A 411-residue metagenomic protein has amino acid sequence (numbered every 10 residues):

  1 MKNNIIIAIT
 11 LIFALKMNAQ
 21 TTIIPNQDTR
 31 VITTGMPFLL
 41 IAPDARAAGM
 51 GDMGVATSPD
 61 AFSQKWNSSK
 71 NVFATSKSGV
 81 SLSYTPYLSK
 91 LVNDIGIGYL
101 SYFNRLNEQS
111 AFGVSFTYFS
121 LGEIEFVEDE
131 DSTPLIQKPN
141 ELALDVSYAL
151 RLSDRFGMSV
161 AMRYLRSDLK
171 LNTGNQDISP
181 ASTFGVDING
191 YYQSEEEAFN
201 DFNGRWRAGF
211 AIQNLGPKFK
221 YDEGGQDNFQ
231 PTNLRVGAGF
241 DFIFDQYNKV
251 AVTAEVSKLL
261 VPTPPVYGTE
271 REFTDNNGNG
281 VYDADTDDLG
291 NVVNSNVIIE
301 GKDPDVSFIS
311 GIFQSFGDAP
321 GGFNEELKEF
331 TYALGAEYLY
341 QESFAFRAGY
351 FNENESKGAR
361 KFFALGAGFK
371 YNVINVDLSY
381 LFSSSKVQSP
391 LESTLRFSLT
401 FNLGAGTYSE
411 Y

Functional and structural regions predicted by a protein language model:
M1-T22: Bacterial Sec-dependent N-terminal signal peptides
Q20-Y411: Subset of outer-membrane beta-barrel
